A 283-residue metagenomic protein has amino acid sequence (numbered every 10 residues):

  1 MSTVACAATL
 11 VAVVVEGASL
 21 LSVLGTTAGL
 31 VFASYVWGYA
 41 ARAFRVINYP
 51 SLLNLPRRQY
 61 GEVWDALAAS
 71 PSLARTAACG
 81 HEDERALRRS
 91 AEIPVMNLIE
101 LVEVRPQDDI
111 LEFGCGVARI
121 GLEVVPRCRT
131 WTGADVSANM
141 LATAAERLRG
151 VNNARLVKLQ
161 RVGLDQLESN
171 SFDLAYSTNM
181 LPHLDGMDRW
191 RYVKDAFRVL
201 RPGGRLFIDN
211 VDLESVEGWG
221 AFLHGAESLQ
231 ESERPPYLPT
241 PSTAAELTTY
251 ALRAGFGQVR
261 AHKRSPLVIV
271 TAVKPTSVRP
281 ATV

Functional and structural regions predicted by a protein language model:
M1-A41: Terminal signal-anchor or tail-anchor transmembrane helices that tether membrane-associated enzymes to cellular
Y35-L101, P106, V117-V124, C128-Q166 (+3 more regions): Class I (Rossmann-like) S-adenosyl-L-methionine-dependent methyltransferase catalytic domain, capturing the SAM-binding
D109, T130, S171-D173: Structural signature of beta-strand start/N-cap positions in the alpha/beta core of ABC transporter nucleotide-binding
E112: Class I SAM-dependent methyltransferase core
D165-A175: A short acidic, Gly/Pro-enriched loop at the edge of an enzyme's catalytic core that lines a small-molecule cofactor
S177-M180: A short beta-strand submotif of the Rossmann-like class I SAM-dependent methyltransferase core that lines
